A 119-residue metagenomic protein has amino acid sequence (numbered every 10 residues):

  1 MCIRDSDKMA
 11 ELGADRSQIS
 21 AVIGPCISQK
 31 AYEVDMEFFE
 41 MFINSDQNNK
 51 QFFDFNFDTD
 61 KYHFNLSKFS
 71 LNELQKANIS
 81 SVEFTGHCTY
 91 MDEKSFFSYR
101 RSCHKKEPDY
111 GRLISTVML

Functional and structural regions predicted by a protein language model:
R4-L119: Active-site microenvironment for binding and transforming phosphate-containing groups
